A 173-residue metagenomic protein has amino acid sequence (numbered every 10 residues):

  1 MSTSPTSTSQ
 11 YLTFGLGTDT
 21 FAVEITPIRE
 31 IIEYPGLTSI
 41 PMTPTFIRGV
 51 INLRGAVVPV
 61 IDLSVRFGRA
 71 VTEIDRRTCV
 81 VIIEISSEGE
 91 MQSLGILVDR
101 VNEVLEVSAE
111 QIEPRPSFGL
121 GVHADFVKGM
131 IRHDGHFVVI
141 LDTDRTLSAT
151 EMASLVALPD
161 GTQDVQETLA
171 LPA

Functional and structural regions predicted by a protein language model:
M1-A173: An acidic, low-aromatic, low-complexity terminal/linker signal
